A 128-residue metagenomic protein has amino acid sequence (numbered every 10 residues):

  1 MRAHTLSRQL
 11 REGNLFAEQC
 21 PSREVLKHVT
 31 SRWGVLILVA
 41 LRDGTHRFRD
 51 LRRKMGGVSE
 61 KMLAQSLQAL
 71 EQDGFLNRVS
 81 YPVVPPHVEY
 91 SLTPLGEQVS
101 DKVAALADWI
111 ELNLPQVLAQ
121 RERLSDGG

Functional and structural regions predicted by a protein language model:
R2-Q9, G13-A17, P94, Q98-G128: Amphipathic alpha-helical dimerization/coiled-coil segments that flank or bridge DNA-binding/regulatory modules
L15-M62, V83, E89: N-terminal helix-turn-helix DNA-binding core of bacterial DNA-binding proteins
R52, S80, V103: Short, flexible helix/strand-to-coil boundary loops that buttress conserved ligand/catalytic motifs in alpha/beta
G56, Q68, D101-A104: Solvent-exposed alpha-helix faces
L63, L67-L70: Basic amphipathic alpha-helical segments that dock to polyanions
E71-S91: Beta-hairpin "wing" of winged helix-turn-helix
